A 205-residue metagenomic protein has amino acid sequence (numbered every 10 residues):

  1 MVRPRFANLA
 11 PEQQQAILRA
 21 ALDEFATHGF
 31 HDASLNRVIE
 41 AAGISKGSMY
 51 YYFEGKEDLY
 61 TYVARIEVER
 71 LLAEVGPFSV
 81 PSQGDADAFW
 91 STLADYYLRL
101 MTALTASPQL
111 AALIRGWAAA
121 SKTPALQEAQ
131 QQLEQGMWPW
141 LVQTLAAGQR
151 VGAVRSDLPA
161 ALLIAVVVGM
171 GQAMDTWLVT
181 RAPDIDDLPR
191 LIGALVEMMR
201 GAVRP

Functional and structural regions predicted by a protein language model:
M1, L98-T102, A106, W138-P139 (+3 more regions): C-terminal peripheral helix-coil segments that are non-catalytic and often amphipathic
M1-E12: N-terminal intrinsically disordered/low-complexity leader segments
Q13-A21, V38, L59, V63-V75 (+1 more regions): Generic hydrophobic, amphipathic alpha-helix propensity
A16, E24-D58, Y62: Helix-turn-helix
F53, R115-K122: Short helix-capping/turn signature of helix-turn-helix
Y62, G76-S107, A160-V167, P189-I192: Hydrophobic alpha-helical connector segments
E69-G76, T102, A106, P124-V151 (+2 more regions): Amphipathic alpha-helical packing segments from all-alpha helical-bundle domains
A111-R115, Q127, Q131, Q149-V196: Hydrophobic/aromatic-rich alpha-helical bundle segments in the mid-to-C-terminal region
